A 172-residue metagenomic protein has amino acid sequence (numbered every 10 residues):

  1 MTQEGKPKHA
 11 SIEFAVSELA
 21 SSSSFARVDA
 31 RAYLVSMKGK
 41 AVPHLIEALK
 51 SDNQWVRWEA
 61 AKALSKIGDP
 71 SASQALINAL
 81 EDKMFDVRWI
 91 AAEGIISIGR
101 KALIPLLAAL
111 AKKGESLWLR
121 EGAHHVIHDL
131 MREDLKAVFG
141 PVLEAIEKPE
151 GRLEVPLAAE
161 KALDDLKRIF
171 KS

Functional and structural regions predicted by a protein language model:
Q3-E18, K38-K50, D69-E81, R100-K112 (+2 more regions): Amphipathic alpha-helical scaffolding segments comprising HEAT/armadillo-like alpha-solenoid repeats
F14-M37: Alpha-helical segment of the N-proximal tetratricopeptide repeat
S22-S23, D52-Q54, K83-M84, G114-S116 (+1 more regions): Short inter-helical turns and helix N-cap capping residues of alpha-solenoid HEAT/ARM repeat scaffolds
D29-Y33, A60, A91, R120-A123 (+1 more regions): Conserved hydrophobic register position within alpha-solenoid helical repeats
Y33-S36, A63-K66, G94-S97, V126-D129 (+2 more regions): Core register positions within helices of long alpha-helical scaffolds
K83-E93: Helix-adjacent hinge/juxtasegments
E144-S172: Eukaryotic acidic, Ser/Thr-rich intrinsically disordered low-complexity regions
